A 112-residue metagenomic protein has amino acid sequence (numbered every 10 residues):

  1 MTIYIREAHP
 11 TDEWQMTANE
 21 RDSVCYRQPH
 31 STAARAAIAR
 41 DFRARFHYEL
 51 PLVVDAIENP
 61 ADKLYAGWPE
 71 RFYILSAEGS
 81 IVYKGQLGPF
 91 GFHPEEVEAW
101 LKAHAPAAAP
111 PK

Functional and structural regions predicted by a protein language model:
M1-K112: Chalcogenol-based redox active-site neighborhoods
